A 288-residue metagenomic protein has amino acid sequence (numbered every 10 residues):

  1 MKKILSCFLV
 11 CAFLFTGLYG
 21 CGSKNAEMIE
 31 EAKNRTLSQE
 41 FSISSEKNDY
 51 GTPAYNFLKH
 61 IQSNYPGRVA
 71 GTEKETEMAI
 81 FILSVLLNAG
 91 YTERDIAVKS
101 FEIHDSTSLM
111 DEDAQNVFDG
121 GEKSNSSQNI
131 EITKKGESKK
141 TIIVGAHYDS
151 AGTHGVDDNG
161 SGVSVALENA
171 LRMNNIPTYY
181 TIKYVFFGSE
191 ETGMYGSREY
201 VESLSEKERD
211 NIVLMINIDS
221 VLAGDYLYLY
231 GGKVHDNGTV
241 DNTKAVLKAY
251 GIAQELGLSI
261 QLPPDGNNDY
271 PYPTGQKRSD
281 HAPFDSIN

Functional and structural regions predicted by a protein language model:
M1-L9: Positively charged n-region of N-terminal signal peptides that target proteins for export
G17-G20: C-terminal motif of bacterial Sec signal peptides marking the signal peptidase cleavage site
S23-A79, L83, A89, D149: N-terminal capping segment at the start of a domain
D49, P53-H60, E73-N88, S161-E168 (+7 more regions): Extracytoplasmic/secreted proteins, especially bacterial periplasmic and envelope-associated proteins
K59-T133: A non-catalytic alpha/beta surface segment that caps or lines the substrate-entry region of metallo-dependent hydrolase
G67-R68, E102-S106, E137-S138, Y148-T153 (+5 more regions): Solvent-exposed loop/turn segments at secondary-structure junctions within structured extracellular/periplasmic domains
S126, S150-A245: Acidic/histidine-rich catalytic neighborhood of metal-dependent amide-processing enzymes
Y226-N288: Active-site-adjacent substrate-binding region of metalloamidase/peptidase-like peptide-processing proteins
